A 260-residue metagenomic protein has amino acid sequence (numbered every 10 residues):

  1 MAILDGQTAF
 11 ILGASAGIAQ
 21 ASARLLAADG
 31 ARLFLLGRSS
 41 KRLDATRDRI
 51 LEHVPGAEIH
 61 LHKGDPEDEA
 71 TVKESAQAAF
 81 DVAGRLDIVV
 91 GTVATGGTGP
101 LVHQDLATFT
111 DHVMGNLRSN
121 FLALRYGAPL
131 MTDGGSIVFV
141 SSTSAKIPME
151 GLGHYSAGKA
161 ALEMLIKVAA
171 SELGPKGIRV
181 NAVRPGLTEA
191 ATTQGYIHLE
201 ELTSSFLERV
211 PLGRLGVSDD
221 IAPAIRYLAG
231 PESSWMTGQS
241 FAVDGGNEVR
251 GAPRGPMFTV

Functional and structural regions predicted by a protein language model:
T8, S15-A16: Conserved glycine-rich cofactor-binding loop
P100-L101, D105-V113, F206: Substrate-binding pocket helix/loop in short-chain dehydrogenase/reductase
L124, G158, I166: Active-site helix of classical SDR
P129-L130, S171-E172, S234: Alpha-helical segment proximal to the catalytic Tyr-Lys
S142: Residue(s) in the substrate-gating loop at a strand-loop-helix junction that position the organic substrate next
G174, R179, M236-G238: Short, small/polar-rich loop/turn modules that mediate ligand/substrate recognition or access, typified
R226, T237-V260: Short C-terminal tail/terminal secondary-structure segment of NAD(P)H-dependent dehydrogenase/reductase domains
